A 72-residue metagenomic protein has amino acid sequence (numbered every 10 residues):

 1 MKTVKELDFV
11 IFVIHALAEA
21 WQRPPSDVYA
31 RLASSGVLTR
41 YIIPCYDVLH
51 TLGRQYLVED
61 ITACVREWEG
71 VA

Functional and structural regions predicted by a protein language model:
M1-A72: C-terminal alpha-helical interaction appendages
